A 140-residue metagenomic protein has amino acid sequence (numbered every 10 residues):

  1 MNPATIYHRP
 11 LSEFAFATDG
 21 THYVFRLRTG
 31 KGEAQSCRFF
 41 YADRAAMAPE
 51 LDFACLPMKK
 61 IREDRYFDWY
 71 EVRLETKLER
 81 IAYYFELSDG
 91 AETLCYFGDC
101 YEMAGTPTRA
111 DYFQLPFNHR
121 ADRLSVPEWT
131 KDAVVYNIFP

Functional and structural regions predicted by a protein language model:
M1-E33, A104-E128, F139: Non-catalytic, glycine-rich low-complexity segments
Y23-F25, Y41-A46, D132: Generic detector of bulky aromatic hydrophobic side chains
R26, R38, Y84-E86: Residue-level detector of beta-strand face positions
K31-L78, S88-E102: Aromatic- and glycine-rich beta-strand/loop motifs that create alpha-glucan
R65-F67, L74-P140: Acidic/aromatic-lined carbohydrate-recognition and catalytic surfaces of CAZymes acting on diverse glycans
